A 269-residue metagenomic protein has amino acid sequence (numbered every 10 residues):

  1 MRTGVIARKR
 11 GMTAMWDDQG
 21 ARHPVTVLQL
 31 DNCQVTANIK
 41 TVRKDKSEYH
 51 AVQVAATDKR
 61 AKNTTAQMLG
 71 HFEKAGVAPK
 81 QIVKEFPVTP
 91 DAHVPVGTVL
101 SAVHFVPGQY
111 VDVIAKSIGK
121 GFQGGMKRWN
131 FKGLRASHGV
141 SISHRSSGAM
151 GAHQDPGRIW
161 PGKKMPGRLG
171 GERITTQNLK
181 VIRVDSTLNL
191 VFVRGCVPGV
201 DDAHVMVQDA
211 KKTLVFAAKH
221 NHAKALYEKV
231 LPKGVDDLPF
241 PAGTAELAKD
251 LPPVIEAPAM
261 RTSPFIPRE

Functional and structural regions predicted by a protein language model:
M1-E269: Extended basic (Lys/Arg/His-rich) segments that typically form rRNA-contacting surfaces in ribosomal proteins
